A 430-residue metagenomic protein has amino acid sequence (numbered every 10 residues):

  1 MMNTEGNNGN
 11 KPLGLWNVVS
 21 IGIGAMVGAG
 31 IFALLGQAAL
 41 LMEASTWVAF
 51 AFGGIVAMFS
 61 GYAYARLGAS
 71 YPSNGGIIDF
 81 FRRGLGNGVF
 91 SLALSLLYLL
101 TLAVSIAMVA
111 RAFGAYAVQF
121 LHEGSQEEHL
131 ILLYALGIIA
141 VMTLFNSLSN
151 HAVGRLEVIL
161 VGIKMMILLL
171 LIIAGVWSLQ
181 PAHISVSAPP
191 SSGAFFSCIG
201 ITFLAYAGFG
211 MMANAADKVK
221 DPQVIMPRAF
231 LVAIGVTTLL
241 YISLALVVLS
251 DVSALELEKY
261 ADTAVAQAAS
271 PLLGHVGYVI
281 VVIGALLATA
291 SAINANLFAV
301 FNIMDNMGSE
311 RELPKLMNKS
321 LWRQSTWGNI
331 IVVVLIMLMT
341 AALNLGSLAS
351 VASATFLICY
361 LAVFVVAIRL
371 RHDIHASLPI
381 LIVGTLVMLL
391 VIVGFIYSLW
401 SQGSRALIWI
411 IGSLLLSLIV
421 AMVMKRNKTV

Functional and structural regions predicted by a protein language model:
M1-S45, M58, Y62, S417-V430: Membrane-interface "cap" regions at the ends of multi-pass membrane proteins
N3-N10, W47, G124-L133, V158-Y278 (+2 more regions): Helix-loop-helix junctions that connect adjacent transmembrane segments in multi-pass membrane transporters
P12-G22, I55, G86-T101, Y134-I138 (+3 more regions): Select transmembrane alpha-helical segments in multipass membrane proteins
I31-L35, A110-F113, F145-H151, Q180 (+5 more regions): Transmembrane helix-loop junctions in multi-pass membrane proteins
Q37-L40, F59-I139, T143-S147, V282-N306 (+1 more regions): Hydrophobic transmembrane alpha-helices that form the core helical bundles of multi-pass secondary transporters
G76-N87, Q119-E123, L231-N294, E312-S347: TM-loop-TM module centered on a large, flexible mid-protein loop between adjacent transmembrane helices in multi-pass
A117, L130-S178, P189-S191, F230-I234 (+3 more regions): Membrane-interface loop-to-helix entry segments
A174, L179, I368-H372, A376-V430: A generic transmembrane alpha-helix motif of multi-pass inner-membrane proteins
